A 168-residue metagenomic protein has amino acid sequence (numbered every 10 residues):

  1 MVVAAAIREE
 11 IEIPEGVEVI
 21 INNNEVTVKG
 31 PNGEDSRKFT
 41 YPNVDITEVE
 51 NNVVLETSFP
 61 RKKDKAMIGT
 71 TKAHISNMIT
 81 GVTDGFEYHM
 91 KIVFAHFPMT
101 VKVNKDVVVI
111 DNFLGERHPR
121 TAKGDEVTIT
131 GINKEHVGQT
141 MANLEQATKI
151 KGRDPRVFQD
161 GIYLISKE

Functional and structural regions predicted by a protein language model:
M1-E168: Ribosome-associated RNA-binding proteins
